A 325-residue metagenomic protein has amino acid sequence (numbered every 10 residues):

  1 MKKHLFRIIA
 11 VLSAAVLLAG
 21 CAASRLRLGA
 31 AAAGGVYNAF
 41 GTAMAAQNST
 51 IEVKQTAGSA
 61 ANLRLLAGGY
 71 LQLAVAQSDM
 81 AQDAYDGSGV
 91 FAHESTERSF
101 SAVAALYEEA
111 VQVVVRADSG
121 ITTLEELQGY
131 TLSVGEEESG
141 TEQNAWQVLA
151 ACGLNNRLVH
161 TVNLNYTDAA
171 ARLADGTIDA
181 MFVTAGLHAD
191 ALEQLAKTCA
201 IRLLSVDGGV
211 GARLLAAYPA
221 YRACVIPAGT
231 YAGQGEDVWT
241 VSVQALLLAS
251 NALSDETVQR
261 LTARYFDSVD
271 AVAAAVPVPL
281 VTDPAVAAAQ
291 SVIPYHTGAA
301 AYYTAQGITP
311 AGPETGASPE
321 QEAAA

Functional and structural regions predicted by a protein language model:
M1-I9: Bacterial N-terminal signal peptides that target proteins for export
L17-G20: C-terminal motif of bacterial Sec signal peptides marking the signal peptidase cleavage site
A23, G58-A61, G68, E97-R98 (+3 more regions): Extracytoplasmic
S24-I51, E108-D175, A289, I293-G298: Bilobed "Venus flytrap"/periplasmic-binding protein-like clamshell domains and structurally analogous long
F40, L164, D168, D175 (+4 more regions): An extracytoplasmic/periplasmic, membrane-proximal ligand-sensing/linker region
A45, K54-H93, T167-R172, I178 (+1 more regions): Pocket-flanking alpha-helical
H93-L106, T230-W239: A structural signal for short loop-to-beta-strand junctions that line the ligand-binding cleft of periplasmic/secreted
E108-I121, L214-P219, Q234-G235, T240-T257 (+1 more regions): A bilobed periplasmic-binding-protein/Venus flytrap-type ligand-binding module shared by bacterial periplasmic
